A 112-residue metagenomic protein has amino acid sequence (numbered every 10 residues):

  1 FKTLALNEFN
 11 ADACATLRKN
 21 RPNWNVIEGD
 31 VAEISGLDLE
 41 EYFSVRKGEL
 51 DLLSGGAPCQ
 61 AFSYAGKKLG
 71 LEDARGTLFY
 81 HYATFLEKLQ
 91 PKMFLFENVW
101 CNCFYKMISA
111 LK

Functional and structural regions predicted by a protein language model:
F1-K112: Conserved active-site and SAM-binding loop architecture of S-adenosyl-L-methionine-dependent nucleic-acid
